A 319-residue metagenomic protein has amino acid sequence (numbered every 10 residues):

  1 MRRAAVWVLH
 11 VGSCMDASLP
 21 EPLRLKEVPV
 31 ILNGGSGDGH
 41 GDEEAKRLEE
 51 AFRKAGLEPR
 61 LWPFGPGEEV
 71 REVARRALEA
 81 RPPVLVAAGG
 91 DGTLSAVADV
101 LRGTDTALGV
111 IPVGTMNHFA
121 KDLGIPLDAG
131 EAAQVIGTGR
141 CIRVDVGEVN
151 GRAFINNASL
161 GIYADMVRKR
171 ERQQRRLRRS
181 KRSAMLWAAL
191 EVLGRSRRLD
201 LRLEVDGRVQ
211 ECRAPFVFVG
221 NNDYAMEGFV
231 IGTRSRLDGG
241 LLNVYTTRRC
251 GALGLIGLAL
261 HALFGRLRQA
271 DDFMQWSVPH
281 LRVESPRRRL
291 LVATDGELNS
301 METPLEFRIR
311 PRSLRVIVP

Functional and structural regions predicted by a protein language model:
R3-L85, S95, E131: ATP/NTP phosphate-donor binding region
D16, G41, V205, R236 (+1 more regions): ATP/nucleoside-binding phosphotransfer catalytic cores, i.e., glycine-rich phosphate-binding loops
P22-R24, K46, K54-A55, F64 (+2 more regions): Catalytic core of DAGKc-family lipid kinases
G34, A88-G90, I111-V113: Glycine-rich beta-strand-to-loop/alpha-helix junction loops that act as flexible
G92-V97, H118: Short glycine/serine/threonine-rich phosphate/pyrophosphate-binding segments that cradle anionic phosphate groups
R152-G161, D165, E211-C212, F216-G220 (+5 more regions): Short hydrophobic-aromatic micro-motifs
Q174-S183, V219, A225-G254: Gly/Ser/Thr-rich active-site loops/lids in small-molecule metabolic enzymes that frequently grip phosphoryl groups
R197-L199, R213-P215, D238-N243, S277-L281: A generic structural signal for short beta-strands and their flanking turns/coil linkers
